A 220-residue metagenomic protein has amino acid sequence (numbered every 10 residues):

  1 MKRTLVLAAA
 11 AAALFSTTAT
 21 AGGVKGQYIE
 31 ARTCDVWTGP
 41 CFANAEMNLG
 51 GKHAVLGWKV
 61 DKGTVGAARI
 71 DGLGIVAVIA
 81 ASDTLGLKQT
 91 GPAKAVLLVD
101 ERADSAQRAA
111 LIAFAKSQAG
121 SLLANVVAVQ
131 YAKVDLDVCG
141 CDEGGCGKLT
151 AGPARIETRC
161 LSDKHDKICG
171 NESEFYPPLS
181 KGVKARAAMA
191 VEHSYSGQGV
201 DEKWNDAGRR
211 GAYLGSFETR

Functional and structural regions predicted by a protein language model:
M1-A8: Bacterial N-terminal signal peptides that target proteins for export
A8-S16: Bacterial N-terminal signal peptides
F15-G23: Bacterial Sec-dependent signal peptides at the C-terminal "C-region" and cleavage site
F15-S16, H53, V60, Q130 (+1 more regions): A sequence-level detector of short, solvent-exposed, charge-rich linear segments
G22-V99: N-terminal Sec/ER secretory leader and immediately downstream segment of secreted/extracellular precursors
L98-F217: Mature, soluble, non-transmembrane domains
